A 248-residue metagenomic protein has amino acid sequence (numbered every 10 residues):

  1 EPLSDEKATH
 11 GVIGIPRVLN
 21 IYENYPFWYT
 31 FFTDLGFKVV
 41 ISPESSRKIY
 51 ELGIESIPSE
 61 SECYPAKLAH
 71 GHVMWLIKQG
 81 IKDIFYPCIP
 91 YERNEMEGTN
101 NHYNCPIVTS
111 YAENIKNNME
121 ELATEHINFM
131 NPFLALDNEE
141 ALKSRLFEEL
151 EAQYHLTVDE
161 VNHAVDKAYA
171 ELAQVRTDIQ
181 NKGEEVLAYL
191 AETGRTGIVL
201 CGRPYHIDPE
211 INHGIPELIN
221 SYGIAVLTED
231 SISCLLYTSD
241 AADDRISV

Functional and structural regions predicted by a protein language model:
E1-T9, I15, F133-S233: A charged, amphipathic alpha-helical module
G11-I54: TRNA-binding/sensing appendages of the translation machinery
R17-E23, S45-S46, A66-K67, I89-R93 (+3 more regions): Gly/Ser/Thr-rich loops at beta-strand to alpha-helix junctions that form or flank small-molecule/cofactor-binding
Y25-F27, E51-S56, N94-Y103, E140-F147 (+1 more regions): Short acidic, glycine/serine/threonine-rich loops at helix termini
F37-S61, N131-E139, I224-S239: Short connector loops at secondary-structure junctions
I57, C63-N131: N-terminal glycine-rich phosphate/adenylate-binding segment common to multiple enzyme folds
Y237-V248: Single conserved hydrophobic/aromatic residue that forms the stacking wall/gate of nucleotide- or nucleobase-binding
